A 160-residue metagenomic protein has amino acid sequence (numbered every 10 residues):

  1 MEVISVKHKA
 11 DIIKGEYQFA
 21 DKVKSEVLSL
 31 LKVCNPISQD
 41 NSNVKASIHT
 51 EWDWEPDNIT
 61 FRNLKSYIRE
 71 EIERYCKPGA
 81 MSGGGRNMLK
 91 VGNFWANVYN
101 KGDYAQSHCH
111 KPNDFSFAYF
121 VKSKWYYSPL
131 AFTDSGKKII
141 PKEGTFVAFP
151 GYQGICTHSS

Functional and structural regions predicted by a protein language model:
M1-N87: Non-heme Fe(II)/2-oxoglutarate
M81-S159: Catalytic core of non-heme Fe(II) oxygenases with the double-stranded beta-helix
